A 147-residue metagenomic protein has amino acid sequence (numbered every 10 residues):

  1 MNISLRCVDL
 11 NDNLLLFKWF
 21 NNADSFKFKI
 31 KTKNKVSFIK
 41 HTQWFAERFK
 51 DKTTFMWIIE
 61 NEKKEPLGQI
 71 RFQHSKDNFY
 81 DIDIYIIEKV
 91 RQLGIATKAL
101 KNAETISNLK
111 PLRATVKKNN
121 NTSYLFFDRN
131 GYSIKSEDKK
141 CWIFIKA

Functional and structural regions predicted by a protein language model:
M1-T32: A short, well-structured alpha-helix characteristic of acyl/acetyltransferase catalytic modules
N11, V36, D77, N121-T122: Short alpha-helical
N34-K89, D138: Acetyl-CoA-dependent GNAT
Q92-I106, N121-R129: Conserved acetyl-CoA-binding loop-helix of GNAT-fold acetyltransferases
S107-K118: Conserved GNAT acetyl-CoA-binding A-motif
T115-K117, S133-A147: Conserved catalytic-core motifs of GNAT/GCN5-like acyltransferases
